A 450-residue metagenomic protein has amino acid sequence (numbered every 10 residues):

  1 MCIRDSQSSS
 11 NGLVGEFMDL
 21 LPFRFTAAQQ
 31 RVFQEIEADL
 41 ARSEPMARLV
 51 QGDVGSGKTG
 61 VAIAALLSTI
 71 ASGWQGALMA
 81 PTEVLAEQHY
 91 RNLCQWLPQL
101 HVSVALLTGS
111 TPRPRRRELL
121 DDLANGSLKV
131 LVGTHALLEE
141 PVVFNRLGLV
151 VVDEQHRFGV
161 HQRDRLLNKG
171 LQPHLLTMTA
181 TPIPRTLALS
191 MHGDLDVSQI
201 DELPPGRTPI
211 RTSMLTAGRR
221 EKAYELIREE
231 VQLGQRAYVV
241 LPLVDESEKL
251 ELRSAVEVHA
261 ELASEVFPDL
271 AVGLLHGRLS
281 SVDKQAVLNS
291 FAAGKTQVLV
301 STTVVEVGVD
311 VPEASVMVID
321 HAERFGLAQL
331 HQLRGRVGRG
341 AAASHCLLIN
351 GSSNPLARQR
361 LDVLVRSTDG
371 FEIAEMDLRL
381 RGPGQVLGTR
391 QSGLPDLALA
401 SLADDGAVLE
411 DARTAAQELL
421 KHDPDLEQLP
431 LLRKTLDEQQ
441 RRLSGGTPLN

Functional and structural regions predicted by a protein language model:
R4-S6, G15, D19, F23-Q34 (+5 more regions): Inter-lobe coupling/hinge segments of SF2-like helicase ATPases
E37-A38, E372: Short amphipathic alpha-helical segments with coiled-coil-like heptad repeat character
A341, S353-N450: C-terminal accessory region of SF2 helicases/translocases
